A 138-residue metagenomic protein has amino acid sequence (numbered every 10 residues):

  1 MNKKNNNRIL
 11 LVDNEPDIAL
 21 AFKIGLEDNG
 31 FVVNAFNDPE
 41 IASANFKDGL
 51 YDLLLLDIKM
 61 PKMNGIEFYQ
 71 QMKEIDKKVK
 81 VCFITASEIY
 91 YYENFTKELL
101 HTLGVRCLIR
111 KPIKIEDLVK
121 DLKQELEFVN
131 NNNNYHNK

Functional and structural regions predicted by a protein language model:
M1-R8, E116-K138: Non-catalytic signal-transmission and effector/linker regions of two-component phosphorelay proteins
P16-N34, L103: Two-component/phosphorelay signaling modules centered on CheY-like receiver
A35-L53: Acidic, metal-coordinating helix/loop segments flanking the phosphotransfer/catalytic sites of two-component signaling
N37-D38, N64-F68: Acidic catalytic/metal-coordinating carboxylates
A44, I66-K78, E98: Short amphipathic alpha-helix used as the core "switch/output" element in two-component signaling
D57, T85: Active-site residues of response regulator receiver
M60: Receiver (REC) domain active-site loop signature in two-component systems and cognate sites in sensor histidine kinases
E67, E88-I109, E116, K120: Alpha4 helix (beta4-alpha4-beta5 surface) of REC/receiver domains from two-component response regulators
